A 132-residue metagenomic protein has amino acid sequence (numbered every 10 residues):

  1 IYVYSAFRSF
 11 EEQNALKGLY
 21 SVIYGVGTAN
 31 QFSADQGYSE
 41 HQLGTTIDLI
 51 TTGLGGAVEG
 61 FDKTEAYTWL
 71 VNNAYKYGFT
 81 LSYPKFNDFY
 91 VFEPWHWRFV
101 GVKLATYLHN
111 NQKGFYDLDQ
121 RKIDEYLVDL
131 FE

Functional and structural regions predicted by a protein language model:
I1-E132: Cell-envelope/glycan interface and biosynthesis
